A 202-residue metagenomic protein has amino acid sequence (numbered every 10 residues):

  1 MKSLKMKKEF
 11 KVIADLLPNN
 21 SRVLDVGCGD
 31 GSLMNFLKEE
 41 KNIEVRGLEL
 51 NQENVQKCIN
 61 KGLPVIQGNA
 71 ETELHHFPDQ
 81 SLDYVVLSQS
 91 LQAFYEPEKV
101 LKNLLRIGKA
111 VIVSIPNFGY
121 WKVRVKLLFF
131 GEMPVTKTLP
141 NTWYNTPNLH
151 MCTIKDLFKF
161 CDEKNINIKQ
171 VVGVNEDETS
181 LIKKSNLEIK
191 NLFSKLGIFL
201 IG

Functional and structural regions predicted by a protein language model:
L4-N20: Conserved alpha-helix/loop element of class I SAM-dependent methyltransferases that forms part of the SAM/SAH-binding
N19, Q80-S81, I107: Alpha-helix C-terminal capping/helix-to-coil transition sites in glycosyltransferase folds
G27-G29: Class I SAM-dependent methyltransferase "Motif I" SAM/SAH-binding loop
S32, F36-E73: Class I SAM-dependent methyltransferase SAM/SAH-binding core
E73-D79: Short conserved loop adjoining the S-adenosyl-L-methionine
Y84-E96: A short SAM/SAH-binding and catalytic strip from SAM-dependent methyltransferases
K99-N103, A110-G202: S-adenosyl-L-methionine-dependent methyltransferase catalytic module, highlighting the catalytic core
